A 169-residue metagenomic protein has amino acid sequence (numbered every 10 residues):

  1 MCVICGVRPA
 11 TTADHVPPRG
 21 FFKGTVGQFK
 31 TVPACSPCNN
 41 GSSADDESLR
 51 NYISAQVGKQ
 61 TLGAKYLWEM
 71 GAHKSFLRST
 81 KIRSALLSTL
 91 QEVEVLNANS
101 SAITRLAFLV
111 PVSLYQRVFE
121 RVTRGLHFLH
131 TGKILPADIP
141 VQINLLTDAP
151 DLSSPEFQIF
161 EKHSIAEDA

Functional and structural regions predicted by a protein language model:
V3-T31, E47-S48: Histidine-centered nuclease catalytic patch
F21, N39-S43, H127: Hydrophobic/aromatic-lined pockets within catalytic cores
K30-P33, A44-D45, Q60, K65-A72: Glycine- and acidic-residue-rich phosphate-binding/metal-coordinating active-site segment common to enzymes that handle
T31-I53: Short Cys/His-centered divalent metal-binding micro-motifs
C38, N51-L67: A broadly used, surface-exposed interaction patch
E47-S48, K81, A85, L114-R117 (+1 more regions): Exposed alpha-helical structural elements
G71-V112: Short flanking/linker segments adjacent to small metal-binding domains or redox-active Cys/His motifs
S101-A169: C-terminal, charged low-complexity interaction regions
